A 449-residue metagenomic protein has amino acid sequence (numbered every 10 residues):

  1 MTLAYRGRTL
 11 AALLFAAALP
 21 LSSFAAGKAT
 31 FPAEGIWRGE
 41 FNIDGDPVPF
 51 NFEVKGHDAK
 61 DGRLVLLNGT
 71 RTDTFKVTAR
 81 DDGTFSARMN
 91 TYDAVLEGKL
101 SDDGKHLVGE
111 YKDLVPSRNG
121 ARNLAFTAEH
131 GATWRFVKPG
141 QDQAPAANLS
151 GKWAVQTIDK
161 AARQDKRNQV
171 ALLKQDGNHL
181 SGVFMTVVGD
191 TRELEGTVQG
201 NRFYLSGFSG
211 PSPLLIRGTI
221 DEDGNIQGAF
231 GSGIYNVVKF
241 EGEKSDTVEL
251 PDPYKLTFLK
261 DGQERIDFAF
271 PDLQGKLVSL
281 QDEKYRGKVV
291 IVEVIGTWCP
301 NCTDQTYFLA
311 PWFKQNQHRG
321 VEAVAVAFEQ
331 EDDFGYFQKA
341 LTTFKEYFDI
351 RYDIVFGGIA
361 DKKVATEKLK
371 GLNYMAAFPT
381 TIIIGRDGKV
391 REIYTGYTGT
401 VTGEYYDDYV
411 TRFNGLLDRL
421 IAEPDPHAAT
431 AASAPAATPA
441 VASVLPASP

Functional and structural regions predicted by a protein language model:
T2-A11: Bacterial N-terminal signal peptides that target proteins for export
A11-S22: Bacterial N-terminal signal peptides
K28-D102, Y111, K138-D221: Central antiparallel beta-sheet cores of small beta-barrel/beta-sandwich binding domains
S245-D282: N-terminal "domain-start" segment that seeds a small globular fold
V278-L309: Short active-site neighborhood of thiol/selenol oxidoreductases, capturing the structured segment around
D304-D349, D361-K368: Structural microenvironment flanking redox-active thiols in thiol-disulfide oxidoreductases
D349-D353, K370-I382: Structural micro-motif
A377-P449: Thiol-/selenol-based redox modules, centered on thioredoxin-like and closely related oxidoreductase domains
